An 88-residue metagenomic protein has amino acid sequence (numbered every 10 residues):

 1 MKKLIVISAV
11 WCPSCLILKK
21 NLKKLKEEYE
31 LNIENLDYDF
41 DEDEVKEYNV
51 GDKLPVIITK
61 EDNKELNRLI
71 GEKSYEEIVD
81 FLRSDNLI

Functional and structural regions predicted by a protein language model:
M1-K2, E30, L87-I88: Compositionally biased, disordered extreme N-termini, encompassing classical targeting presequences
M1-K26: Local sequence-structure signature of Cys/Sec-based thiol-disulfide redox active-site neighborhoods
I7, E30-D43: Thiol-based oxidoreductase modules, predominantly thioredoxin-like and allied folds used for disulfide exchange
P13, F40, K73: Short alpha-helical
L16, K20, D43, N67 (+1 more regions): Alpha-helical elements of the RecA-like P-loop NTPase motor core of helicases
E44-Y48, F81: CheY-like receiver
Y48-I58: Structural micro-motif
I58-I88: Non-catalytic, surface beta->alpha helical segment in thiol-disulfide oxidoreductase systems
